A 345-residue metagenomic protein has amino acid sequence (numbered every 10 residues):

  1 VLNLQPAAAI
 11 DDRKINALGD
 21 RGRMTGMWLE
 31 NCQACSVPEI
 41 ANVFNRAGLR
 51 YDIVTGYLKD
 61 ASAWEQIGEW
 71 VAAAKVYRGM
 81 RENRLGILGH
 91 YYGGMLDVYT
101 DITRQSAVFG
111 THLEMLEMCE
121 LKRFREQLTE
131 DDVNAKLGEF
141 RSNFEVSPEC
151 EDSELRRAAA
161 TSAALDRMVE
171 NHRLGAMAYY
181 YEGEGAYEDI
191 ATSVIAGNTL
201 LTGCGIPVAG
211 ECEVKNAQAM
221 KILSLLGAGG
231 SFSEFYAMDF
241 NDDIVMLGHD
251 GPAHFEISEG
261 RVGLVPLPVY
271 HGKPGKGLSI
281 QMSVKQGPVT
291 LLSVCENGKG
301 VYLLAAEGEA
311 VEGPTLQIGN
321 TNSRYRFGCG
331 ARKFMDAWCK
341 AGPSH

Functional and structural regions predicted by a protein language model:
V1-P6, M177: Short beta-strand elements of ligand-binding domains
Q5-I10, Y57-L58, M238-F240: Acidic, glycine-rich active-site loops and adjacent beta-strand->loop/helix elements that engage anionic groups
D11-L137, R141-C150: Cap/lid and interdomain-hinge subdomains that line or gate substrate/regulatory clefts in soluble alpha/beta enzymes
L88, L116, Y179-E182, S233: Generic beta-strand/beta-sheet core signal
E114, A176, A228-A237: Acidic/polar loop patches that form or flank catalytic/metal-binding clefts of enzymes that bind anionic ligands
L137-L226: Long, internal scaffold/assembly segments composed of regular secondary structure
D239-K299: C-terminal structural cap/anchor segments
G272-H345: Extended hydrophobic packing segments that form well-structured cores
